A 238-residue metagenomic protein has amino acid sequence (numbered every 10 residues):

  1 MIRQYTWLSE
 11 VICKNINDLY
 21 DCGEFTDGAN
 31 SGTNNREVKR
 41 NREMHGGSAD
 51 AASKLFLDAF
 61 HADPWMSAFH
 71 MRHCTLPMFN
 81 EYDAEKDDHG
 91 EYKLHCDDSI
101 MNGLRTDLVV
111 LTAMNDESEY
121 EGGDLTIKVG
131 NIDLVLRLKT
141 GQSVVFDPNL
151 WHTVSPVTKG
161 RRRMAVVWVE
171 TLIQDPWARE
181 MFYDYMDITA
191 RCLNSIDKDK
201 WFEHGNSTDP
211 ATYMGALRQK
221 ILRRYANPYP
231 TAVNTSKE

Functional and structural regions predicted by a protein language model:
M1-M78, E91, M181-E238: Non-heme Fe(II)/2-oxoglutarate
W65-D184: Catalytic core of non-heme Fe(II) oxygenases with the double-stranded beta-helix
